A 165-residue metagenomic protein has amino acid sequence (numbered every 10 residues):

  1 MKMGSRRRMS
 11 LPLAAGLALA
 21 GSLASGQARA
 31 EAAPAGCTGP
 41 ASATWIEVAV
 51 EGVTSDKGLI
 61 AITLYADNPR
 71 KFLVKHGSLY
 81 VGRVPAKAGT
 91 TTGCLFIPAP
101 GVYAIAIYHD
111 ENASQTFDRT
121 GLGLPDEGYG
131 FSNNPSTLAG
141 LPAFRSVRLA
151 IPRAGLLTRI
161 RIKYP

Functional and structural regions predicted by a protein language model:
K2-A14: Bacterial N-terminal signal peptides that target proteins for export
P12-A24: Bacterial N-terminal signal peptides
I46-G52: A short, amphipathic beta-strand motif
A61-Y65, A106: Beta-strand signatures of extracellular beta-sandwich domains
R83-G89, I151-P152: Short proline/glycine- and polar residue-rich coil/turn motifs
T92-I97: Exposed aromatic-hydrophobic patches
G101-I107: A short tyrosine-centered beta-strand micro-motif
D110-R119: Acidic, glycine-anchored loop motifs typical of Ca2+
